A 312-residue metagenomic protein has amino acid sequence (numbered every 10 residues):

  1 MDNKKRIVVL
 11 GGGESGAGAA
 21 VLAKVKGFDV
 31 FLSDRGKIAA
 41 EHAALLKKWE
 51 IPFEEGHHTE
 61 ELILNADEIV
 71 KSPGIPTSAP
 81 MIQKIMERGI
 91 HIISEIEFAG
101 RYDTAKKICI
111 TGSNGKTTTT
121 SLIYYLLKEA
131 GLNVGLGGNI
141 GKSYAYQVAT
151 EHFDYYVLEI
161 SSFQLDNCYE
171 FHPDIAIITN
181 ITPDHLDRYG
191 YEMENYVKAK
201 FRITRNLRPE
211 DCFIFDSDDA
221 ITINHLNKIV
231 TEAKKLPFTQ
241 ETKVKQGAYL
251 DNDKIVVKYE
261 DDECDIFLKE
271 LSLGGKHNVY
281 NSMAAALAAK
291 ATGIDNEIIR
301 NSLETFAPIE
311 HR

Functional and structural regions predicted by a protein language model:
M1-S94, F98, G274, T292-E297 (+1 more regions): N-terminal leader/targeting and accessory segments in enzymes
K4-K5, L10-G12, G190-V197, E232-R312: Adenine nucleotide phosphate-binding catalytic loops in nucleotide-utilizing enzymes
K4-R6, K24, E61-L64, P73-S217 (+2 more regions): Phosphate-binding loop of NTP-binding sites
G11-G16, G56, G74, G112-G115 (+4 more regions): Glycine-centered flexibility sites
G13, G36, I140, D218-D219 (+1 more regions): Residues in the short beta-alpha loop(s) of Rossmann-like NAD(P)-binding domains
S15, S33, S72, S113 (+2 more regions): Short linear Ser/Thr-Pro motifs
G18, L122, S143-Y146, M283-L287: Short amphipathic alpha-helical face segments that pack within enzyme cores and frequently flank/anchor catalytic
V21, A44, Q83, Y125 (+3 more regions): Surface-exposed charge patches
